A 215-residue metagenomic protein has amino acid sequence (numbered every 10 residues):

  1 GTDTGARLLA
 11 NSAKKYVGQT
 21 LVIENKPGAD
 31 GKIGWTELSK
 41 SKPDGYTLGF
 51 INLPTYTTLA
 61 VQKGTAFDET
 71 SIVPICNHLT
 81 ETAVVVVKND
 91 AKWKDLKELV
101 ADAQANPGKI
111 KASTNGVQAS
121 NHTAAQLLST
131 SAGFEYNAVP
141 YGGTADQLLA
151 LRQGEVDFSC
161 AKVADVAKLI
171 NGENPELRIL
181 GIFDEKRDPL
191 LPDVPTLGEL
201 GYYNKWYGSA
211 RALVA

Functional and structural regions predicted by a protein language model:
G1-L9, P27-D30, S113-S120: Extracytoplasmic "Venus flytrap"
A13-Y16, E37-Y46, A60-D146, L197-E199 (+1 more regions): Hinge/capping helix and adjacent helix->loop/strand transition within the periplasmic-binding protein
Q19, S41-I51, N106-I110, F134 (+2 more regions): Alpha-to-beta junction loops
I23: Short conserved active-site loop signatures built around small residues
K26-G34, T80-E81, G116, V139-L149 (+2 more regions): Short helix-initiation/N-cap motifs at beta->coil->alpha
D30, P54-T57, E81-T82, A91-K92 (+3 more regions): Solvent-exposed loop/turn segments at secondary-structure junctions within structured extracellular/periplasmic domains
G49-T55, G143-T144, A161-V166, I182-E185 (+1 more regions): Beta->alpha turn/N-cap motifs
T80, V166-A215: C-terminal lobe and pocket-closing loops of periplasmic/extracytoplasmic Venus-flytrap solute-binding proteins
